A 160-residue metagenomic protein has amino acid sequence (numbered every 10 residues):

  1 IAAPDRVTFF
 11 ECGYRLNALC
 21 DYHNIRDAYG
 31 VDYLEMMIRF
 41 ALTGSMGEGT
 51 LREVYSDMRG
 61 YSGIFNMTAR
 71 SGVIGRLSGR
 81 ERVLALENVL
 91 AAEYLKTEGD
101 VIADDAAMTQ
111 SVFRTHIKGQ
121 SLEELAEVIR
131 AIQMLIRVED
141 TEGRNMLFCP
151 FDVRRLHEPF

Functional and structural regions predicted by a protein language model:
I1-A3, G49-R52, L147-F151: A short glycine-rich, hydrophobically flanked beta-strand micro-motif that places a catalytic Asp/Glu for divalent metal
P4-T8: Conserved protein kinase catalytic/activation segment
F9, I64-N66, R114-H116: Conserved hydrophobic/aromatic beta-strand scaffold that supports enzyme active sites
G13-V73: Active-site "cap" helix and flanking loop/linker of ATP-utilizing ligase/carboxylase catalytic domains
D21, I74-R80, D104-A106, A126-V128: Short conserved micro-motifs at the rims of enzyme active sites and ligand-binding pockets
L51-Y55, R80-L84, D100-A106: Short proline/glycine-enriched turn/loop segments at secondary-structure junctions
N66-E98: Glycine-rich active-site loop/lid that clamps phosphate-bearing ligands
Y94-F160: Generic C-terminus detector
